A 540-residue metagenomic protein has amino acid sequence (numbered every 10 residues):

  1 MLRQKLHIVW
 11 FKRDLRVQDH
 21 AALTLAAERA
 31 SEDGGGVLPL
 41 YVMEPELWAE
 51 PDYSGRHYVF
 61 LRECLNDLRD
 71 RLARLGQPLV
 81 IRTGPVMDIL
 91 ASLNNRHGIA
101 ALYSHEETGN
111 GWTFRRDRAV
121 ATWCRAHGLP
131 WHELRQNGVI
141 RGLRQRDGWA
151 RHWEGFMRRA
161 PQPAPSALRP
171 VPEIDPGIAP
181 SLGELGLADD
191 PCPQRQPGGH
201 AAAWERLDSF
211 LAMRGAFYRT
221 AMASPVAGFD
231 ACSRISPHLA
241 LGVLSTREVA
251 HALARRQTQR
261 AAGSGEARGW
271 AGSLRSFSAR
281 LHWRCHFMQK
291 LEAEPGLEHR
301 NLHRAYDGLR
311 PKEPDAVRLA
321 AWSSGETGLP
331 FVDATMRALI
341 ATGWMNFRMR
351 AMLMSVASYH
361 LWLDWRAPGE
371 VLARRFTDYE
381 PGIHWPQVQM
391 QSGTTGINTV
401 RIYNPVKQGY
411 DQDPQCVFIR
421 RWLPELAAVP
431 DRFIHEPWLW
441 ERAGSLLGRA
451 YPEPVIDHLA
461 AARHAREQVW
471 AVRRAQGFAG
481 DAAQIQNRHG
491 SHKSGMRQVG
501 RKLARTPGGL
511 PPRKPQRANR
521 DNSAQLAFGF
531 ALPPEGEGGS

Functional and structural regions predicted by a protein language model:
M1-S278, M288, T395-S540: Active-site "lid/cap" and pocket-lining segments within catalytic core domains
R234-D431: Active-site-proximal binding-pocket segments
